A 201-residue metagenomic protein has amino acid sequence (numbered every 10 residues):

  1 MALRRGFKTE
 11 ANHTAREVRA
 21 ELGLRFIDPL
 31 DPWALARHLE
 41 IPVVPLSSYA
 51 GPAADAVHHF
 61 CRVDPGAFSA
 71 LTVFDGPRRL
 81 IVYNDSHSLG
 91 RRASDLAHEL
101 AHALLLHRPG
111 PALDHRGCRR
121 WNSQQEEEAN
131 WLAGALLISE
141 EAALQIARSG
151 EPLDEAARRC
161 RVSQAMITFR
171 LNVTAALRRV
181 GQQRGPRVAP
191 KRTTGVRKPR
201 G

Functional and structural regions predicted by a protein language model:
M1-G201: Active-site hotspot residues in diverse enzymes, especially metal/ion-binding acidic/histidine motifs
